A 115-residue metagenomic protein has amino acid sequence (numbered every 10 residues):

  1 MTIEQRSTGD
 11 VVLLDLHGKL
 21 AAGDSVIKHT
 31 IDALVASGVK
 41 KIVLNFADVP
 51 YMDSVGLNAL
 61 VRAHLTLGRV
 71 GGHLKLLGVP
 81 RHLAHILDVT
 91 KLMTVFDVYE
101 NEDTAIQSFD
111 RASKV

Functional and structural regions predicted by a protein language model:
M1-D15: Short beta-strand/loop segment at the start of cytosolic alpha/beta domains
E4-R6, L77, Y99: General small-molecule cofactor/ligand-binding pocket signal
D10, L92-V95, N101: Glycine-centered tight turns that cap/initiate beta-strands
V12-V26, A112: Short, low-complexity, intrinsically disordered N-terminal segments
G18, D48, E100, T104: Short, glycine/acidic-enriched loop or turn micro-motifs at the edges of active sites
L20-F96: Amphipathic alpha-helical interaction surfaces in cytosolic regulatory modules
V98-V115: A charged, well-structured terminal subsegment
